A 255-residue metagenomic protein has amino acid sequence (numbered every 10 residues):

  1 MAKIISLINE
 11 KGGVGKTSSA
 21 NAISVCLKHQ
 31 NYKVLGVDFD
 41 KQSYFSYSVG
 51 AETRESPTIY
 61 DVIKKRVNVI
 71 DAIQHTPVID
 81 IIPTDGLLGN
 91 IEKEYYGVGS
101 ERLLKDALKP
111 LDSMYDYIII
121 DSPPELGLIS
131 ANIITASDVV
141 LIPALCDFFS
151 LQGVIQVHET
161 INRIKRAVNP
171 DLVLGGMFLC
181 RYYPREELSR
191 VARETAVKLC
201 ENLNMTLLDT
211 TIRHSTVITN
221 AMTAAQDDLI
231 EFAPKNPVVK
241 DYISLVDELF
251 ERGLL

Functional and structural regions predicted by a protein language model:
M1-L255: P-loop NTP-binding core
